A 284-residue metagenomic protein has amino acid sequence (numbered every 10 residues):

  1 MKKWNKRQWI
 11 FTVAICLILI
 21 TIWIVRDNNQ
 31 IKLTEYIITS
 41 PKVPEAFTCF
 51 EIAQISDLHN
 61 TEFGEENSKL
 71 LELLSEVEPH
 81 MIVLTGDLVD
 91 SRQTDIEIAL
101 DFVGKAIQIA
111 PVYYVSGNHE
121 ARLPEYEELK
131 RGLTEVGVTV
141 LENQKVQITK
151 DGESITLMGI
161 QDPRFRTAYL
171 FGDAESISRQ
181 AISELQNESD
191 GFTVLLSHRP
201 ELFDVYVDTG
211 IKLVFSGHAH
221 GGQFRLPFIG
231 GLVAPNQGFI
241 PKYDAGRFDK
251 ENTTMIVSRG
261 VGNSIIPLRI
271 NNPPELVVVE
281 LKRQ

Functional and structural regions predicted by a protein language model:
M1-A46: N-terminal membrane-anchoring alpha-helices
T34-T39, Q180-L196, V261, E275-Q284: Extended recognition/assembly regions associated with phosphoester-bond processing machinery
T39-A53, V138, K145-G159, D249-T254 (+1 more regions): Beta-strand-turn-beta hairpins that frame and shape the catalytic cleft of phosphate-ester-processing enzymes
A46-Q144: Membrane-embedded segments
H59, V89, H119-E120, K145-V146 (+4 more regions): Catalytic metal-binding/acid-base residues of hydrolase active sites
H80-M81, Y113, V138-T139, I155 (+2 more regions): Short, Asp-centered acidic motifs that coordinate Mg2+ and/or phosphate in catalytic or ligand-binding sites
G104, R199-V277: Conserved beta-sheet core of the metallophosphoesterase superfamily
R131, E135-V138, K150-T193, F203-D204 (+1 more regions): Binuclear metal-dependent hydrolase catalytic cores centered on His/Asp/Glu-rich metal-binding motifs
